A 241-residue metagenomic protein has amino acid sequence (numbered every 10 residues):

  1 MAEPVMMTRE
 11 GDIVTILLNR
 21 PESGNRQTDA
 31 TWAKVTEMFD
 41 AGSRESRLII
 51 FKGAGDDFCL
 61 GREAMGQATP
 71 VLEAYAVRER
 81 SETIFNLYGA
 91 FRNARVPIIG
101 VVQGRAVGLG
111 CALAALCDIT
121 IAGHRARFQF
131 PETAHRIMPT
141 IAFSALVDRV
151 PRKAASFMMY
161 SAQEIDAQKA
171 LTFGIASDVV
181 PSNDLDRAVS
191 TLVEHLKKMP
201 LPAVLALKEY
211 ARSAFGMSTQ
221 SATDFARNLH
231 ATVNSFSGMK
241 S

Functional and structural regions predicted by a protein language model:
M1-A54: Conserved CoA-thioester-binding segment of acyl-CoA-metabolizing enzymes
M1-V14, G42, F58, A162-Q168 (+3 more regions): C-terminal alpha-helix plus adjacent terminal tail
A2-V5, G89-L201: Crotonase-fold acyl-CoA enzyme core
A30-K34, T83, A90, A188 (+2 more regions): Charged catalytic carboxylate motif
T36-D40, Y88, C111: Short hydrophobic/charged patches on amphipathic alpha-helices used for structural packing and interfaces
R44-E45, G53-L87, A106, S218: Glycine- (often His-adjacent) and acidic-residue-rich active-site loop that binds/positions the CoA thioester
F51, I84, F143, R152-A155 (+2 more regions): A general structural signal for well-ordered alpha-helical segments in protein cores
